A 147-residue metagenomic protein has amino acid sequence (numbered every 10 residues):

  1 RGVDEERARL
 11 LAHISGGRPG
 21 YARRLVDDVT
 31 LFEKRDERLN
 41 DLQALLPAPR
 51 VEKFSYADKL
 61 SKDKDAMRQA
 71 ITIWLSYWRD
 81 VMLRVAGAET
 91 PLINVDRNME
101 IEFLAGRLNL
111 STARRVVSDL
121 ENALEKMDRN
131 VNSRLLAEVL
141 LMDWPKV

Functional and structural regions predicted by a protein language model:
R1-I73, Y77-W78, R84-I93, R97-V147: Charged, glycine-rich active-site and insertion segments that engage polyanionic ligands
